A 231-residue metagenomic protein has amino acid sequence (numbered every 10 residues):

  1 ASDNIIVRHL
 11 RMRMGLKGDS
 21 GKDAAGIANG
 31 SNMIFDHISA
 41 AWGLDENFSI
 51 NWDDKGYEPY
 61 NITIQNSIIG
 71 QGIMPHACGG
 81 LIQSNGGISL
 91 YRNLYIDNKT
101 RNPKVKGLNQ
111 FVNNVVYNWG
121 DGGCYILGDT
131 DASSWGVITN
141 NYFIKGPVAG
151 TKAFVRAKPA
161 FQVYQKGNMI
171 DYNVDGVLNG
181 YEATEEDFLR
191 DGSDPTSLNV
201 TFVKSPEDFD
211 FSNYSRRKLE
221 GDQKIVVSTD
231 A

Functional and structural regions predicted by a protein language model:
A1, D19-N29, E46-G56, P75-S84 (+4 more regions): Glycine-rich beta-solenoid repeat tracts in large extracellular/virion proteins
S2-M14, N29-D45, K55-M74, C78-L81 (+4 more regions): Right-handed parallel beta-helix
K104-A231: Extracellular beta-rich repeat passengers
